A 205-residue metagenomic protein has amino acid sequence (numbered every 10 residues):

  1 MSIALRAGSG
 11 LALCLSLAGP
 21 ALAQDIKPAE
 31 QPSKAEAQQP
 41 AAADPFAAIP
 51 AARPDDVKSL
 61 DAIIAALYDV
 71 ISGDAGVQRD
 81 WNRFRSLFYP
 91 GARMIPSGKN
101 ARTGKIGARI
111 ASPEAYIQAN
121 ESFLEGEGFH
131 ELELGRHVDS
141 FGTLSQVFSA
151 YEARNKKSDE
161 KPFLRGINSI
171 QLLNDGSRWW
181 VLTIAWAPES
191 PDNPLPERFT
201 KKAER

Functional and structural regions predicted by a protein language model:
S2-G10, L172: Sec-dependent signal peptide recognition, specifically the positively charged N-region followed immediately by
G8-P20: Bacterial N-terminal signal peptides
Q24-P40, D44, Q146, R165-P194: Short beta-strand edge/turn micro-motifs at domain boundaries
Q24-S86, T200-E204: Short, low-complexity N-terminal intrinsically disordered segments enriched in polar/charged residues
K27, G98-D159: Surface-exposed, charged secondary-structure patches
I64-A75, F88-A92, P96, N120-L124 (+1 more regions): Sec/Tat-exported extracytoplasmic proteins
L67, F84, A92, V147 (+1 more regions): Hydrophobic pocket/interface hotspot
E131, H137-G176, S190-R205: Exposed beta-sheet edge and beta->alpha loop/turn motif
